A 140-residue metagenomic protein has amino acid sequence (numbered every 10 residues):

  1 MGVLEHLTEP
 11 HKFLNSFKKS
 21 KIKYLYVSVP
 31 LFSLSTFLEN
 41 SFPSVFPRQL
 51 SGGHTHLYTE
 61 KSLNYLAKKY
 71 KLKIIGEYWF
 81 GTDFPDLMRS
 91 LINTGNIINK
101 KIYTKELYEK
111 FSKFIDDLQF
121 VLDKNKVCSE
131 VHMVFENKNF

Functional and structural regions predicted by a protein language model:
M1-F42, G52-K69, E130-F140: Conserved SAM-binding loop
M1-V3, L31-L34, R48, K105-K113: Short linear motifs at secondary-structure transitions and domain/linker junctions
H11, S41-F46, D117-V121: Residue-level detector of functional hotspots within protein domains
F17, P47, D123-K124: Short secondary-structure boundary/capping segments
Y24-L25, Q49-H54, T82-D83, N99-Y103: Glycine-rich loops and low-complexity Gly/Arg-rich segments that provide flexible linkers or classic glycine-based
N40-L50, L91-I97: Short glycine/proline- and charge-enriched loop/turn segments that cap or connect secondary-structure elements
E60-F80, K105-E109: A SAM-dependent methyltransferase catalytic signature shared across enzymes that methylate proteins
Y78-F140: A C-terminal cap/extension of S-adenosyl-L-methionine-dependent methyltransferases that defines the acceptor-substrate
